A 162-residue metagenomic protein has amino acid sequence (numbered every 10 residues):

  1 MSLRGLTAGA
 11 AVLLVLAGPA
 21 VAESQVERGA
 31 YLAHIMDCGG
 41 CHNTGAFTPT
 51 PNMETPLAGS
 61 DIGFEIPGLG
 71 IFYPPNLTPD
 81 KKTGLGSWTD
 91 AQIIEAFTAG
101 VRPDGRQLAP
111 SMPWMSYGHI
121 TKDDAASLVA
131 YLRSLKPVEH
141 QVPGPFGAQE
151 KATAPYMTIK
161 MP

Functional and structural regions predicted by a protein language model:
M1-A10: Bacterial N-terminal signal peptides that target proteins for export
V12-V15: Hydrophobic alpha-helical segments of integral membrane proteins
G18-A22: Sec/Tat signal peptide C-region and signal peptidase I cleavage site
S24, A30, H34-I35, N43-F72 (+1 more regions): Flexible coil segments in periplasmic/lumen-exposed cytochrome c-class electron-transfer proteins
G40: Short, cysteine/histidine-rich loop/knuckle motifs that typically chelate Zn2+
E65-E95: Mid-chain, structured segments of secreted extracytoplasmic proteins
K82-W88, E95-V101, W114-Y117, V129: A structural feature that tracks compact, well-ordered secondary-structure segments with a strong bias toward
